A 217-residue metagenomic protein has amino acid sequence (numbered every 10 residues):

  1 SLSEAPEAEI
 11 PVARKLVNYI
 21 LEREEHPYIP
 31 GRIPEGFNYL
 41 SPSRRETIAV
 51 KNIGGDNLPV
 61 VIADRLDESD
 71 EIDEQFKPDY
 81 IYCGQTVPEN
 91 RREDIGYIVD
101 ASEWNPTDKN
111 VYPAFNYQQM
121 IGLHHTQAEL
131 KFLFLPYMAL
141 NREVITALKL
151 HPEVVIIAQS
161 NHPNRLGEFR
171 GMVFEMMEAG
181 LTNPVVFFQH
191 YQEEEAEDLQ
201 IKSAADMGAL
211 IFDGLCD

Functional and structural regions predicted by a protein language model:
S1, L210: Conserved, mostly hydrophobic/aromatic
E7, N18, E22-R23, E35-G167 (+1 more regions): Active-site beta->alpha loop and helix N-cap motifs at the rims of alpha/beta catalytic domains
P11, K15-N18, G167-E175, A205-A209: Alpha-helical scaffolding segments of alpha/beta enzyme cores, especially the outer helices of TIM-barrel or partial
H26-P34, T182-P184: Flexible, glycine/charged-enriched surface loops at secondary-structure junctions
E74, I211-F212: Non-catalytic positions within long, well-ordered alpha-helices that form the structural scaffold/packing of enzyme
P106-D108, N183, Q189, S203: Acidic/glycine-rich phosphate/pyrophosphate-binding loops and surrounding catalytic core that coordinate Mg2+
E168-E194: Small-residue-enriched alpha-helical segments and adjacent helix-cap loops that form tight helix-helix packing
G214-D217: Short, intrinsically disordered, charge-balanced linker/junction segments flanking boundaries in proteins
